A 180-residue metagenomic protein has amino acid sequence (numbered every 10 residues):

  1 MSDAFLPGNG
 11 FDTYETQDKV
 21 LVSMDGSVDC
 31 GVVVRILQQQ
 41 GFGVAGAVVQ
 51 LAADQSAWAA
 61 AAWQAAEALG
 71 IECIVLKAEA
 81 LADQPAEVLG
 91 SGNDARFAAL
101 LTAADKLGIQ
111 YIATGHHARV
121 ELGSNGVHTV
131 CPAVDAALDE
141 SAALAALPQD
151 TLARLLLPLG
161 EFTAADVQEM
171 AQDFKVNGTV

Functional and structural regions predicted by a protein language model:
M1-A146, L156, T163-D173: ATP-dependent adenylation/nucleotidyltransferase module used to activate substrates
A153: Short, glycine-/aromatic-enriched active-site segment of Class I SAM-dependent methyltransferases
K175-V180: Mid-to-C-terminal catalytic subdomains of enzymes that bind/position adenosyl phosphate moieties or nucleic-acid
